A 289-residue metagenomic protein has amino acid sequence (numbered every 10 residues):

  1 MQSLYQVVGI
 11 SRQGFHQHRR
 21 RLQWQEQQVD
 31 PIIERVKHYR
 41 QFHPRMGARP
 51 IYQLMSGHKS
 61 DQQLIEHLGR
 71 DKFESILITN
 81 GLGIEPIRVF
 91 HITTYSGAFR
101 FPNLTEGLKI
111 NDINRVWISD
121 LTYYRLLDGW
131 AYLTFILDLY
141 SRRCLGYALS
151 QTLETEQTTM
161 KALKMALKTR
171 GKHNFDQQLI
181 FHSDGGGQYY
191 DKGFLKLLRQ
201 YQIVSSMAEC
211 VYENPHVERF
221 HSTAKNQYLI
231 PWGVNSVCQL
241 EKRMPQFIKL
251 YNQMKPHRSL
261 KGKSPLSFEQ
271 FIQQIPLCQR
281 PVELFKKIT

Functional and structural regions predicted by a protein language model:
L4-Y5, F15, V36, I51 (+13 more regions): Mobile genetic element proteins and their domesticated derivatives, centered on retroelements and DNA transposons
I10-I113, S264-Q273: Basic, flexible linker segments flanking DNA-binding modules in nucleic acid-interacting mobile-element proteins
E66, R70-F135, M160-R170, N174-Q178 (+2 more regions): Mobile-element integrase/transposase regions, centering on the N-terminal DNA-binding/Zn-coordinating module
P86-F90, L149, I180-G185, R199-H216 (+1 more regions): RNase H-like polynucleotidyl transferase catalytic core
D138-L139, S150-E154: A short acidic/small-residue loop/turn micro-motif
T152-A162: A short, well-structured alpha-helical segment
N174-Y189, V211-N214, K261-L266: Acidic/histidine-rich, metal-coordinating catalytic segments
K192, R199-I203, T223-T289: C-terminal domain-tail junction helix/linker
